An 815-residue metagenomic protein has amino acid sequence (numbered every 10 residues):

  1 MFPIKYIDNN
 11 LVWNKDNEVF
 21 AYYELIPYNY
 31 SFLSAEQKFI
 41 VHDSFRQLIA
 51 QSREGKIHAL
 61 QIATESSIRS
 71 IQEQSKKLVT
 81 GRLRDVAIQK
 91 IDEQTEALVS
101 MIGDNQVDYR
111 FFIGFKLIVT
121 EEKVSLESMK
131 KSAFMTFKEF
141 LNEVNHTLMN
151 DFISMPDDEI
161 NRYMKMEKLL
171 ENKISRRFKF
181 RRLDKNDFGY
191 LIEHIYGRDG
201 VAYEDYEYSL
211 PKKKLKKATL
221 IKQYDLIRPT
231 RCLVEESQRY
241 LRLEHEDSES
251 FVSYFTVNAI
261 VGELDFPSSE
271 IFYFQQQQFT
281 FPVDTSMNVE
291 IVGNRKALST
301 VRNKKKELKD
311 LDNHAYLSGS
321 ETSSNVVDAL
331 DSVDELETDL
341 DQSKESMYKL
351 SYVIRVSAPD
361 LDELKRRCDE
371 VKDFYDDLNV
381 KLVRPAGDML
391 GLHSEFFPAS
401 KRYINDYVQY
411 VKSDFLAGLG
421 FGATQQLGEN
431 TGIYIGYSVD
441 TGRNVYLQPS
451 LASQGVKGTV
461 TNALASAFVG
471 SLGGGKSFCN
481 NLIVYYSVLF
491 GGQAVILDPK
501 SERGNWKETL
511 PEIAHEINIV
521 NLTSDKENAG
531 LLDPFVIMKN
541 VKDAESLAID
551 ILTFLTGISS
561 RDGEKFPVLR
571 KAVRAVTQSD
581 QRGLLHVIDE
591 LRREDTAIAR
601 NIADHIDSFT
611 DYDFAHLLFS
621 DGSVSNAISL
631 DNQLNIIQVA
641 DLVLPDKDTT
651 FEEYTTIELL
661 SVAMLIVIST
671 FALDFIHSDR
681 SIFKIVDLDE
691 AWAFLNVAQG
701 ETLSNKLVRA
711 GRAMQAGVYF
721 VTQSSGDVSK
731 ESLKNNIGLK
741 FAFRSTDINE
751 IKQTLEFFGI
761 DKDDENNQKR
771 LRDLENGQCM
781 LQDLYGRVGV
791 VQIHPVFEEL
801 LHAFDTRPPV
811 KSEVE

Functional and structural regions predicted by a protein language model:
M1-Y410, G420-F421: Extended, folded cores of ATP/NTP-driven motor/assembly subunits in large transport and secretion machines
W13, Y28, A35, S44-I49 (+1 more regions): Glycine-rich phosphate-binding loop of nucleotide-binding enzymes
A35-R53, Q276-F279, V292-S299, V380-K381 (+6 more regions): P-loop NTPase motor domains
R53-K56, Y109, F490-G492, I517 (+2 more regions): Short glycine-/polar-rich loops that comprise or flank the Walker A/P-loop and associated switch/sensor motifs
S100-M101, N540-H586, S729-E815: P-loop NTPase motor core of the ASCE superfamily
S125, V439-V445, S450-A452, K457-G470 (+3 more regions): Charge-patterned, long linear interaction tracts outside catalytic cores
D312-H314, S450-G474, C479-V484, L497-G504 (+3 more regions): Conserved P-loop NTPase motor cores
